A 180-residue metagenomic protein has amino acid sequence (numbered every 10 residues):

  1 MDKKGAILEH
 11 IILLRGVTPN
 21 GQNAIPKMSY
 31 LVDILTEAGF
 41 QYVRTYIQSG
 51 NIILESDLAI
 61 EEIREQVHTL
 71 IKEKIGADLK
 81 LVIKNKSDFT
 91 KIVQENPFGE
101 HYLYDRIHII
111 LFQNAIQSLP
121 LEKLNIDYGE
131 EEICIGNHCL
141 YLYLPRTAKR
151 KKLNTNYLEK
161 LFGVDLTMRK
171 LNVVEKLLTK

Functional and structural regions predicted by a protein language model:
M1-I7: N-terminal amphipathic/basic-hydrophobic helices that include classical n-h-c signal peptides and signal-anchor
I7-S49, I53-K180: Surface-exposed, charge/polar-rich loops and edge strands
